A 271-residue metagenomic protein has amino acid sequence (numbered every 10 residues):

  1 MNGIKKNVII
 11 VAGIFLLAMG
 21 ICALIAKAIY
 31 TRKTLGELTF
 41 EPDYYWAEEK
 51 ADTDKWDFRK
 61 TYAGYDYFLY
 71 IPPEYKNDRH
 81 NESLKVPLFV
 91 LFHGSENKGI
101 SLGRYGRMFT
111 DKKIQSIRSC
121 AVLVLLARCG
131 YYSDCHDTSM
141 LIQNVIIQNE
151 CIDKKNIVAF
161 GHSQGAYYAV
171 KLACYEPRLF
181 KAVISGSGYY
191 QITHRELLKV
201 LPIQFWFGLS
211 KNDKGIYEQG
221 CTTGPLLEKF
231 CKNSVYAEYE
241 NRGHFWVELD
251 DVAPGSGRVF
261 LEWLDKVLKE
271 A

Functional and structural regions predicted by a protein language model:
N7-G13, M19-P87, P225, C231-S234 (+2 more regions): A domain-start/cap signature at the N-terminus of enzymes
Y75-K76, H80-L84, Y131-S163: Gly/Ser-rich "nucleophile elbow"/oxyanion-hole loop immediately N-terminal to the catalytic nucleophile in hydrolases
V86-L88, F92-T138: Active-site machinery of serine-nucleophile hydrolases
L102-K113, H136-D137, L141, S187-L198 (+1 more regions): Alpha-helical scaffolding within the catalytic cores of extracellular/periplasmic polymer-degrading hydrolases
R118, K199-F205: Short, proline-enriched alpha-helix->beta-strand connector loops that line the catalytic pocket of alpha/beta-hydrolase
K155-V200: Primarily recognizes the serine-hydrolase "nucleophile elbow" in alpha/beta-hydrolase and SGNH/GDSL folds
W206-G208, N212-G224, E228-A271: C-terminal catalytic histidine-bearing segment of alpha/beta-hydrolase fold enzymes
